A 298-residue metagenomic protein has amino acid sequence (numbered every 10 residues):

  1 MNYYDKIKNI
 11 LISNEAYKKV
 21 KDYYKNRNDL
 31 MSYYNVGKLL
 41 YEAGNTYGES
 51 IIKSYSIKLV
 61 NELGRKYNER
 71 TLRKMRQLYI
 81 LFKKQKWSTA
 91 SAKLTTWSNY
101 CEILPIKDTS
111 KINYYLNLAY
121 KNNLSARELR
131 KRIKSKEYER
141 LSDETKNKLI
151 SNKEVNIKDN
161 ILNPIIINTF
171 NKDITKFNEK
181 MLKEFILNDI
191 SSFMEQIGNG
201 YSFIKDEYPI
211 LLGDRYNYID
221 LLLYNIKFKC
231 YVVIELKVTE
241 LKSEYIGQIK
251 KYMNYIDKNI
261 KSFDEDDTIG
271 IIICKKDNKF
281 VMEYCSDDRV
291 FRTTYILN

Functional and structural regions predicted by a protein language model:
M1-N298: Basic, low-complexity intrinsically disordered segments
